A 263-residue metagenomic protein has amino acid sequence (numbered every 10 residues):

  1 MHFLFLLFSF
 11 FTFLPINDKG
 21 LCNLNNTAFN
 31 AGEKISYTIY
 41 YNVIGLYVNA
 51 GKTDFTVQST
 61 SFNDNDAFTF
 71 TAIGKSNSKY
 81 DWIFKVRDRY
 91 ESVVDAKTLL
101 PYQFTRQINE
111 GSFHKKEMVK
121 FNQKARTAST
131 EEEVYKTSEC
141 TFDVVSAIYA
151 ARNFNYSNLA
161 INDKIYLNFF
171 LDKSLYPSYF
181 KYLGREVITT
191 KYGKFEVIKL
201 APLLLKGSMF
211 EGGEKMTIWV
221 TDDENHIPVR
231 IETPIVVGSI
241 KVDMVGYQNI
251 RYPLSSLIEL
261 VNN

Functional and structural regions predicted by a protein language model:
F3-T12: Sec-dependent N-terminal signal peptides
I16-F121, L159-N263: Acidic, serine/threonine-rich low-complexity disordered tracts
F113-Y156: Hydrophobic, well-structured mid-protein blocks that either form specific transmembrane helices
